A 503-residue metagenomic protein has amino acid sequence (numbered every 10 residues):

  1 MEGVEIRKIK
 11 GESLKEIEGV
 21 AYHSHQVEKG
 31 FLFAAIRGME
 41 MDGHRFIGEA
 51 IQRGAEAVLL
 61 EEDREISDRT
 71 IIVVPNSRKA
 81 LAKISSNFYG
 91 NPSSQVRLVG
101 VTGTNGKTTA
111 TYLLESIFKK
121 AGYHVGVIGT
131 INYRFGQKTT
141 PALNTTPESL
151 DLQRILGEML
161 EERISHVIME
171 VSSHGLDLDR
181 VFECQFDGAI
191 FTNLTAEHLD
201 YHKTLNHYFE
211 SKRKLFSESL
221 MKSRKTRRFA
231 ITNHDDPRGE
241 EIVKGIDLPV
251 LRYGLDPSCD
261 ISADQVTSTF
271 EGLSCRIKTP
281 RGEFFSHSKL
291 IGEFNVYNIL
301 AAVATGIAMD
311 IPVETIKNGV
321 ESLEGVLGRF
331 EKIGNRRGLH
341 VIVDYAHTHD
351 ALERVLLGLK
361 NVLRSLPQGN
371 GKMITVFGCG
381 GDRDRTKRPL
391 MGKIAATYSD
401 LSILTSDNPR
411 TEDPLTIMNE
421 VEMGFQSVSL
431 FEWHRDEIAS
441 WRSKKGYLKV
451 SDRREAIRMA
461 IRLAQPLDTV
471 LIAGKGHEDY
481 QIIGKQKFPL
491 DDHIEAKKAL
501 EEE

Functional and structural regions predicted by a protein language model:
M1-K83, N87, P237, C259-D264 (+5 more regions): N-terminal leader/targeting and accessory segments in enzymes
M1-S13, K29-L32, K119, R281 (+3 more regions): ATP-dependent carboxylate-amine ligase
K10-V20, L81-I84, P147-L150, M169-G175 (+5 more regions): Short gly/ser/thr-rich secondary-structure transition/capping motifs
A55, E162-S165, N370, Q465: Short, high-confidence coil segments that cap the C-terminus of an alpha-helix and link into the following beta-strand
E56, D187, D400: Receiver (REC) domain switch/active-site residues of two-component response regulators
L60, R64-D68, G188-V341, Q368 (+2 more regions): Acidic, Mg2+-coordinating active-site environments of NTP-dependent enzymes
E65-I66, N132-F135, G175-D177, P237-E241 (+4 more regions): Short, active-site-adjacent cap segments at secondary-structure transitions
L81-T232, R238-I246, T279, L300 (+2 more regions): Phosphate-binding loop of NTP-binding sites
